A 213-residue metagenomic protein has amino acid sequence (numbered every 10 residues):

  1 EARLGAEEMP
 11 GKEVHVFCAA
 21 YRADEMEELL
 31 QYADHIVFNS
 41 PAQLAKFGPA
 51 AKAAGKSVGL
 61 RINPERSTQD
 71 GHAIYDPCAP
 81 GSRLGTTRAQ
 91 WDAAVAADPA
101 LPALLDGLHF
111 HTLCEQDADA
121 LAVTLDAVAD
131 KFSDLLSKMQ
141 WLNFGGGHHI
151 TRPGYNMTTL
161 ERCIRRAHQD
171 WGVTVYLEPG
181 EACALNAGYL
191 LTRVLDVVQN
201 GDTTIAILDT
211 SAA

Functional and structural regions predicted by a protein language model:
E1-W141, C163-R166, I207: Active-site-proximal beta-alpha core segment in soluble small-molecule metabolic enzymes
L4, Q116-A213: C-terminal active-site-proximal or functional interface alpha/beta core segments in diverse enzymes
